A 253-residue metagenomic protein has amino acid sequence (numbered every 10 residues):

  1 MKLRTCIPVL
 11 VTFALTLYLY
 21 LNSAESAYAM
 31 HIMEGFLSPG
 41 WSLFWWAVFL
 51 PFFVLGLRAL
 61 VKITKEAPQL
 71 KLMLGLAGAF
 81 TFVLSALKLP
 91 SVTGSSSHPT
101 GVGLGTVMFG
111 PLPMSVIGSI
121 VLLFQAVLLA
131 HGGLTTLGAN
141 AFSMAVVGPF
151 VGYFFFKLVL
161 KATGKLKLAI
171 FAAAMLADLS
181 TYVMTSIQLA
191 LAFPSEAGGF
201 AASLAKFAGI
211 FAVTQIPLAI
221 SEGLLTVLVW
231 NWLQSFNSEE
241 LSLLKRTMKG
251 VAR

Functional and structural regions predicted by a protein language model:
M1-A27: N-terminal secretory/membrane targeting signals
L19-A27, S186-G198: Membrane-helix interface motif
A27-L104: Hydrophobic transmembrane alpha-helices
W46-L55, A145-F155, I220-N231: Hydrophobic cores of alpha-helical transmembrane segments in multi-pass inner/ER membrane proteins, independent
K71-L76, S115-S119, F142, K167-M175 (+1 more regions): Hydrophobic alpha-helical transmembrane segments
S85-G148: Alpha-helical membrane segments and adjacent membrane-interface helices in multi-pass membrane proteins
S143-S186: Short helix-perturbing small/polar motifs within transmembrane alpha-helices
A169-L179, G198-R253: C-terminal transmembrane helix-loop-helix hairpin of multi-pass membrane proteins
